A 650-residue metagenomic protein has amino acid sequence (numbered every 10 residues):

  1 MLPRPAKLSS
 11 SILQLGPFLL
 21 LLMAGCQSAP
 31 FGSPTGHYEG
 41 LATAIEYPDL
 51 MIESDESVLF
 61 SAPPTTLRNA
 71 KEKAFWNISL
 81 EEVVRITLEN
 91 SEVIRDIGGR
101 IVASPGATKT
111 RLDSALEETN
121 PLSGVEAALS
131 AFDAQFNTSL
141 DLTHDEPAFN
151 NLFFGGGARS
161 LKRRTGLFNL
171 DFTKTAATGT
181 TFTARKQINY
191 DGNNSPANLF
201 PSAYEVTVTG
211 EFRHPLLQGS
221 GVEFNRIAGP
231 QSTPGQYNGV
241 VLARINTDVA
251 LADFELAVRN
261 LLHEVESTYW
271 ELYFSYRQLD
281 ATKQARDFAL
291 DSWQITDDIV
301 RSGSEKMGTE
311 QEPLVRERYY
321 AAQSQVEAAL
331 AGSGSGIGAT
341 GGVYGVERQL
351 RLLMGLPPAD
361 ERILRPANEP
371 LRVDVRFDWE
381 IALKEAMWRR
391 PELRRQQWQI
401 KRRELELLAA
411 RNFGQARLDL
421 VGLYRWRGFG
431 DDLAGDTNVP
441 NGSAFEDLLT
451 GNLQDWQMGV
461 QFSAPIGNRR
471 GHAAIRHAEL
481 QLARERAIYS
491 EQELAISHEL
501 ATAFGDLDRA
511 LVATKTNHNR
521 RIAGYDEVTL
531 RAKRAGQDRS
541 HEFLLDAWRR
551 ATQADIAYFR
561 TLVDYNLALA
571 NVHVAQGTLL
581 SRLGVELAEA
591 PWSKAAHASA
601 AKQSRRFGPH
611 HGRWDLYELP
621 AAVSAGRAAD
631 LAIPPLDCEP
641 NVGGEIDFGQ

Functional and structural regions predicted by a protein language model:
P3-K7, Q27-I45, E146, Q325-Y344 (+9 more regions): Acidic, low-complexity, intrinsically disordered peripheral segments
L22-G25: C-terminal motif of bacterial Sec signal peptides marking the signal peptidase cleavage site
I52-G99: Regulatory alphaC helix of protein kinase catalytic domains
E92-I97, T108-A115, T119-A134, F149 (+9 more regions): A glycine-/polar-enriched beta->alpha junction
T110, S114-A128, D253, A257-T282 (+9 more regions): Amphipathic alpha-helical coiled-coil segments
F136-H144, A184-Y190, L420-W426: Transmembrane beta-barrel strands of outer-membrane/channel proteins
D145-L152, R163, N189-G192, D436-G442: Flexible, solvent-exposed coil segments and beta strand-coil junctions, predominantly the extracellular/periplasmic
Y204-G221, N225-R348, L353-G355: Hydrophobic, small-residue-rich alpha-helical packing segments that form membrane-like cores
